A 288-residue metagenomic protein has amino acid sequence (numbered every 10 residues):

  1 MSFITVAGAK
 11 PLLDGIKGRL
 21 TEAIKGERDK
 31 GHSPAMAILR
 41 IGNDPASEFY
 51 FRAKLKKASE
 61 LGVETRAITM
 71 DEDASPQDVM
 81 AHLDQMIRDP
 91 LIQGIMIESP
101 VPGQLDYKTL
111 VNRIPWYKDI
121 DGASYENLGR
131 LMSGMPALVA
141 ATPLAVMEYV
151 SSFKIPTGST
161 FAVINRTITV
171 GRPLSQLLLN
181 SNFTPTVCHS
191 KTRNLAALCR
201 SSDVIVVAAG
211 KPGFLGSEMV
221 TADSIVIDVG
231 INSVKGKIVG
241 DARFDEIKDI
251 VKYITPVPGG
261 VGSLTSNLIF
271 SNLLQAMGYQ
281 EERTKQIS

Functional and structural regions predicted by a protein language model:
M1-H32: Positively charged, low-complexity intrinsically disordered leader regions
S2-A7, P11, L264-S288: C-terminal helix-to-coil terminal segments
V6, M96-T157, L198: Anion-binding alpha/beta catalytic cores of soluble intermediary-metabolism enzymes, centered on
S33-G42: Short beta-strand segments enriched in small/hydrophobic residues
I41-A53, A137-I225, V234-K248: Glycine-rich phosphate/diphosphate-binding loop of Rossmann-like nucleotide-binding domains
A58-D73, P185-C188: Short beta-strand elements in bilobed, periplasmic/extracellular small-molecule ligand-binding domains
D78-P90: Short, well-structured alpha-helical segments in soluble
K108-L128, G230-Q280: Rossmann-fold NAD(P)-binding glycine/threonine-rich loop
